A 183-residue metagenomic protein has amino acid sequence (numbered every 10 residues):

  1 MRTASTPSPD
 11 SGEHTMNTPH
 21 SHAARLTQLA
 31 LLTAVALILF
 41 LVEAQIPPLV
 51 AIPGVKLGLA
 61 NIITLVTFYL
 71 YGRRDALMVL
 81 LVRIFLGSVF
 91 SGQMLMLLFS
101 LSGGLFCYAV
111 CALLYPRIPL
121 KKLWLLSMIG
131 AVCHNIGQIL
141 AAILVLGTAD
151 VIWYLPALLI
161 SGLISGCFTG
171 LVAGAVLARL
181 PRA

Functional and structural regions predicted by a protein language model:
R2-T33, I38, W153-A183: Alpha-helical transmembrane segments and their cytosolic interface
N17-V66: Hydrophobic transmembrane alpha-helices
S21-L32, L57, N61, A76 (+5 more regions): Residue-level signature of transmembrane alpha-helical entry/exit and packing/kink sites in multi-pass membrane
T27-L32, I38, V79, S100-C133: Short helix-perturbing small/polar motifs within transmembrane alpha-helices
L37-L41, S88, G104, Y108-A112 (+2 more regions): Transmembrane alpha-helical segments of multi-pass membrane transport proteins and ion-pumping complexes
F40-L57, V82-A112, V145-D150, Y154-L155: Interfacial aromatic-anchored transmembrane helix boundaries in multi-pass membrane proteins
P53, Q93, L97-L98, P116-A183: Membrane-embedded alpha-helical hairpins and interfacial helices in multi-pass inner-membrane proteins
L59-R73, V110-Y115: Generic transmembrane alpha-helix motif of multi-pass integral membrane proteins
